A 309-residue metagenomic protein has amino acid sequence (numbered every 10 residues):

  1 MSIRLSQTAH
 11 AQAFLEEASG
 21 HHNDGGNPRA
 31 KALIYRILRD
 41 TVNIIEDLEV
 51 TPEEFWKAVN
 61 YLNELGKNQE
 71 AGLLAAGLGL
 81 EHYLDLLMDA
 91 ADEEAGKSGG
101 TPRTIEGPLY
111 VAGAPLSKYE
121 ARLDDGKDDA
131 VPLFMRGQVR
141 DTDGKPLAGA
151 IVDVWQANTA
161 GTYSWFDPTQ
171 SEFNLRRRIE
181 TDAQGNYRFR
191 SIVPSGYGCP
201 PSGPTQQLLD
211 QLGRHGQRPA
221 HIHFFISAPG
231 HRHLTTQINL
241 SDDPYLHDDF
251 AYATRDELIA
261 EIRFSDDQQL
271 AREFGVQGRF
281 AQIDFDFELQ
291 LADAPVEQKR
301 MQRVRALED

Functional and structural regions predicted by a protein language model:
S2-D309: Beta-strand-dominated extracellular/periplasmic modules and repeats in secreted or surface-exposed proteins
